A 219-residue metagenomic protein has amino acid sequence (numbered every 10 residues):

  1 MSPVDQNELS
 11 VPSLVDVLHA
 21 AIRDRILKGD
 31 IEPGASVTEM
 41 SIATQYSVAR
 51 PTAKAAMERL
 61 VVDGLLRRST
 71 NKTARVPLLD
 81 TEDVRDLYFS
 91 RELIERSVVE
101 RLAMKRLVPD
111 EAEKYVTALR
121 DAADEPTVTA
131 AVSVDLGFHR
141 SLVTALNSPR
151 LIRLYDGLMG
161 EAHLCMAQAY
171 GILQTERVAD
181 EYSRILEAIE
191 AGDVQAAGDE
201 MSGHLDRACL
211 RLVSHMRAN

Functional and structural regions predicted by a protein language model:
M1-L107, C209-N219: Short linear motifs at protein or domain termini
L27, V61, D156-M159, E190: Alpha-helix boundary recognition
L107-A169, V178-E187, A196-D206: Conserved amphipathic alpha-helical segments that form helical-bundle/coiled-coil interaction surfaces
Q174: Short beta-strand-centered segments that line the small-molecule binding cleft or hinge of alpha/beta clamshell
